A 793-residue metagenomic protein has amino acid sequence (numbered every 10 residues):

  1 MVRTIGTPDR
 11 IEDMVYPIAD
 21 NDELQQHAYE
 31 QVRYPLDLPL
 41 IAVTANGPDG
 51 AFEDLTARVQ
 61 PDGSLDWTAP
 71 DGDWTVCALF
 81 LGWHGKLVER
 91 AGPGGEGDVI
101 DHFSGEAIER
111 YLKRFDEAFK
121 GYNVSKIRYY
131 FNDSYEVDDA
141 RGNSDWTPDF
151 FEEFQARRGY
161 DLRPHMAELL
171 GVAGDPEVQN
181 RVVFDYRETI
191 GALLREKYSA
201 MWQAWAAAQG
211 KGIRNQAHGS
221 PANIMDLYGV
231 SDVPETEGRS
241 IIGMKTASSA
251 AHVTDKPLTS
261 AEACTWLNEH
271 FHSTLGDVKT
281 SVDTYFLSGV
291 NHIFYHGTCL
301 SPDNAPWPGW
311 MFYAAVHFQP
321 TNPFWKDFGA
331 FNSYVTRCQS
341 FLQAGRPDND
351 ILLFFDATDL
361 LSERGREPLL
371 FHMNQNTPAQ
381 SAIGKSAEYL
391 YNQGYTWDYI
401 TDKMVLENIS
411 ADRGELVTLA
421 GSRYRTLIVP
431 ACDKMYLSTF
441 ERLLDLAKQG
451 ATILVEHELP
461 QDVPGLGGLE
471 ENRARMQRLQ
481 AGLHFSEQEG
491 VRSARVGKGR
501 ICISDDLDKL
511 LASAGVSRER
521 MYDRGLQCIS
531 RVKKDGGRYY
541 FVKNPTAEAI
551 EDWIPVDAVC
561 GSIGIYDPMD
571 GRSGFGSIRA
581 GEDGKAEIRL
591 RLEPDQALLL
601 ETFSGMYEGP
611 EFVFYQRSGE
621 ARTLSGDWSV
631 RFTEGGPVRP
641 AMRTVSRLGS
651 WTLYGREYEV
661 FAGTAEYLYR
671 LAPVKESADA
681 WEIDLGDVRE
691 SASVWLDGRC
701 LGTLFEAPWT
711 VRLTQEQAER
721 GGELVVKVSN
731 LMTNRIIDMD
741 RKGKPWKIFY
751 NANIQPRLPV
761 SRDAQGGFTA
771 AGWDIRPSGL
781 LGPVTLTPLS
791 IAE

Functional and structural regions predicted by a protein language model:
M1, P8-Y16, E117-Y129, S134-T664 (+4 more regions): Carbohydrate-binding surfaces of carbohydrate-active enzymes
M1-R58, L507-L511, G609-A665, E719-E793: An acidic-aromatic loop/edge-strand motif
Q25-K120, A580-Y615, G619-E620, E719: Extended acidic/polar, glycine-enriched regions that form or flank non-catalytic beta-rich accessory modules
A42-A45, I563-Y566, S693-L696: Change to "...patches in solvent-exposed regions of secreted, membrane-anchored, or virion-exposed structural
K113-G121, G414, G767-D774: Short aromatic-glycine motifs in intrinsically disordered, low-complexity regions
C432, G686, E716-A718: Hydrophobic loop/turn residues within beta-sheet-rich immunoglobulin-like superfamily modules
P555, L671-D697, T703-F705, L724-V728: Aromatic-lined ligand-binding clefts that engage carbohydrates, nucleic acids, or primary amines
P708-V711: Short, surface-exposed beta-strand/beta-hairpin micro-motifs centered on an aromatic residue
